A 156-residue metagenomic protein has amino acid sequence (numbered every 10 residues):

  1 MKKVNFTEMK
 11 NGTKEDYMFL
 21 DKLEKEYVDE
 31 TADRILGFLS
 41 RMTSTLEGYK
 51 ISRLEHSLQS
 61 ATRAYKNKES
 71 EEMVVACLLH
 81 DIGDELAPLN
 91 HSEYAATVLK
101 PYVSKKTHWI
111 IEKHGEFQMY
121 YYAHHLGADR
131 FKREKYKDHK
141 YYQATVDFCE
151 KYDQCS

Functional and structural regions predicted by a protein language model:
M1-L78, I82-S156: Metal-dependent phosphohydrolase cores
